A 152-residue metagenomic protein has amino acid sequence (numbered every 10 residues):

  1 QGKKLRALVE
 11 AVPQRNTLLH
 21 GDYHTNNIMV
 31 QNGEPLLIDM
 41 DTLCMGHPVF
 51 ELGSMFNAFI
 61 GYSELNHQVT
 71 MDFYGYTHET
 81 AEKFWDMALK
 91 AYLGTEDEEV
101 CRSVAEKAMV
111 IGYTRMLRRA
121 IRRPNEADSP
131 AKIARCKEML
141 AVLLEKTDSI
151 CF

Functional and structural regions predicted by a protein language model:
Q1-G21: An alpha-helical support segment within catalytic cores of ATP-dependent transferases
N16-L18, P35-L37, H47: Hydrophobic "anchor" residues on beta-strands that sit immediately upstream of conserved functional sites
D22, D39: Conserved catalytic-loop position in the HRD/HxD motif
N27-L37: Conserved protein kinase catalytic/activation segment
I28, M45-H47, E64: Conserved protein kinase catalytic core
L52-E96, V110-A127: Active-site activation/catalytic loop segments of kinase-like enzymes and analogous catalytic loops in related
R122-F152: Regulatory N- and C-terminal appendages and interdomain linkers associated with kinase/kinase-like NTP transferase
